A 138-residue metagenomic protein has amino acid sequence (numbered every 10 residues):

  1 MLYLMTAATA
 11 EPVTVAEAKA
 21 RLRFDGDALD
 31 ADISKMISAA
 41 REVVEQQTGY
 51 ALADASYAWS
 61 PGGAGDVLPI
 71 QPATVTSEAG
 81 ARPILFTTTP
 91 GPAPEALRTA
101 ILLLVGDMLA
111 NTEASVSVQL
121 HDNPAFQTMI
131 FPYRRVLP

Functional and structural regions predicted by a protein language model:
M1-P138: Divalent metal-cofactor coordination and adjacent catalytic microenvironments
